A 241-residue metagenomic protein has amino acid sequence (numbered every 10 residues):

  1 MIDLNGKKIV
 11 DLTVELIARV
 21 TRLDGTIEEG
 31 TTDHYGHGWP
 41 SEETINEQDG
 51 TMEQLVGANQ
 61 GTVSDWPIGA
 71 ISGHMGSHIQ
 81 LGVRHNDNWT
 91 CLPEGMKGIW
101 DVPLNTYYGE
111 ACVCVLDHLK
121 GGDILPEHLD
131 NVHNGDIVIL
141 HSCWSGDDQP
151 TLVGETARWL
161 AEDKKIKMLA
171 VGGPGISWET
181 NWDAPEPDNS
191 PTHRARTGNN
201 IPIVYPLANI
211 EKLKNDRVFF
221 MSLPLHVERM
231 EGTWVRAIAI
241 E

Functional and structural regions predicted by a protein language model:
M1-E241: Active-/binding-site microenvironments in catalytic and ligand-binding cores
